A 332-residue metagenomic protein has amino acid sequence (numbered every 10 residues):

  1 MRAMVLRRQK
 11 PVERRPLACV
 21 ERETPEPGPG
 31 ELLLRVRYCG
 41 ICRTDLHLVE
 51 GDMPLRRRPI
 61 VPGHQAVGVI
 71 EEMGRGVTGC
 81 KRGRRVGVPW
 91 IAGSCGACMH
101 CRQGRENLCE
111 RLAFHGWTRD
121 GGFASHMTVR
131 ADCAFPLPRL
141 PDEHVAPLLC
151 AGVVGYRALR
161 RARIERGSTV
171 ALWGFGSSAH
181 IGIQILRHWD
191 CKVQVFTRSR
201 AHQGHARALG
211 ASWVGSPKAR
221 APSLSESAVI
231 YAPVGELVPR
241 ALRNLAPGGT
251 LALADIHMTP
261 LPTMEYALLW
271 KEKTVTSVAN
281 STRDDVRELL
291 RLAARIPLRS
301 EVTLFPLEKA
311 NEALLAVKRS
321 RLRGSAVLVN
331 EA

Functional and structural regions predicted by a protein language model:
E23-C39, D52-M99, C133, P138-L140: Glycine-rich beta-strand-centered segment in the early N-terminal region that forms part of a ligand/cofactor-binding
Q65, R84-R85, H100, H126 (+3 more regions): Residue-level marker of beta-strand positions
R82, D132-C133, R139-A221: Mid-domain Rossmann-like dinucleotide-binding core that forms the NAD(H)/NADP(H) cofactor-binding site
W90-A124, H144-V145, V153, I164-E165: Phosphate-binding beta-alpha-beta segment of Rossmann-like dinucleotide-binding domains, i.e., the NAD(P)
A162, Q194, R200-T274: Glycine-rich cofactor phosphate-binding loops and adjacent beta1-alpha1 units of small-molecule cofactor enzyme domains
P239, R283-A332: C-terminal hydrophobic helical "lid"/dimerization subdomain of Rossmann-like NAD(P)H-dependent oxidoreductases
